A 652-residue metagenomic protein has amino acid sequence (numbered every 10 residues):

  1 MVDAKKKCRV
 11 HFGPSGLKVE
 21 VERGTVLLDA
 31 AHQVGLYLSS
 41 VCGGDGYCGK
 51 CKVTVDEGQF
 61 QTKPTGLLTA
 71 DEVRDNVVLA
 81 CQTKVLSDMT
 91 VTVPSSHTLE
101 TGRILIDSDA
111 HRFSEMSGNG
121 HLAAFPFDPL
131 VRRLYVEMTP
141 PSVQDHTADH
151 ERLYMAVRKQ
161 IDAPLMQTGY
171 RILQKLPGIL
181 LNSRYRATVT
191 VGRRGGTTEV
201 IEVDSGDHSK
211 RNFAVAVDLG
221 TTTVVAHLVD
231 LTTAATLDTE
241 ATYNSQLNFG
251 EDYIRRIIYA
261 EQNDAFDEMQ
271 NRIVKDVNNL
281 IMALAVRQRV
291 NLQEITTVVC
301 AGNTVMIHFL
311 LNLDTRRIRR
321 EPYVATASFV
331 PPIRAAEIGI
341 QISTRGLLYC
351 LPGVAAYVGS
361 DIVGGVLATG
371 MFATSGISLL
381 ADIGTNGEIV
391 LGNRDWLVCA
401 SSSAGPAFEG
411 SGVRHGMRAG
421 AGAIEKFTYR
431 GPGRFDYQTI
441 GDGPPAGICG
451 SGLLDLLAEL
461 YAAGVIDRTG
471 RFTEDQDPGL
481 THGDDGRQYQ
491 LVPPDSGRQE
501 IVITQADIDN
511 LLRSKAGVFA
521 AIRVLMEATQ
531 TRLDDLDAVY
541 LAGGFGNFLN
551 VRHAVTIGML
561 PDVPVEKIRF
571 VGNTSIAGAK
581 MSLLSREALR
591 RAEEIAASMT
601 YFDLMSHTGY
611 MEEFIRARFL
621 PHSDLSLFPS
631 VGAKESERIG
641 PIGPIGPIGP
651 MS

Functional and structural regions predicted by a protein language model:
V2, P64-F213: Fe-S ferredoxin-like electron-transfer domains and their immediately adjacent linker/connector regions across
K6, S95-P141, L347-V363, F372 (+1 more regions): Acidic, glycine/GT-rich loop-and beta-edge segments that sit at the periphery of enzyme/chaperone cores
E20-G49, D56-A80, V91: Immediate flanking context of iron-sulfur cluster ligation sites
V217-T222, A226-D252, R316-V330, G364-L367 (+2 more regions): Glycine-rich phosphate-binding loop of actin/hexokinase-like ATP-binding domains
S245-R287, G412, T428, N510-R513 (+1 more regions): N-terminal phosphate-binding loop and adjacent alpha-helix
D276-Q288, I362-G365, T369, L512-D534: Phosphate/ATP-binding catalytic cores across multiple sugar-kinase/actin-like superfamilies, primarily ASKHA
I295, F309-G364, S411-V413: Glycine-rich phosphate-binding loop and adjoining helix at the ATP-binding site of ATP-dependent phosphoryl-transfer
N393-D395, E527, T531-I595: Catalytic phosphate/nucleotide-handling subdomain of diverse soluble enzymes
